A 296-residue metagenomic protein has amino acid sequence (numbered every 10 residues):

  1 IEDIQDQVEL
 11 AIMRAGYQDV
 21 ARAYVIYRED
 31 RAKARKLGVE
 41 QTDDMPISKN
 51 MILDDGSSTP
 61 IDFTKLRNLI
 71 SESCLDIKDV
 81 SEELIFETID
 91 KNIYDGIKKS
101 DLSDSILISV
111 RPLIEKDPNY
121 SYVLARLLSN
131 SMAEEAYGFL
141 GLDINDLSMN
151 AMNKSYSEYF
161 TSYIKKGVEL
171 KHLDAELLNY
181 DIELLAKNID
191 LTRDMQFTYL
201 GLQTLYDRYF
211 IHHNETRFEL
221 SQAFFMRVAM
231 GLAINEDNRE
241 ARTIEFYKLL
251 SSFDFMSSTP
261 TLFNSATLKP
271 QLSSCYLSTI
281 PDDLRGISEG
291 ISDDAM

Functional and structural regions predicted by a protein language model:
I1-M296: Extended catalytic cores of very large enzyme megasubunits
